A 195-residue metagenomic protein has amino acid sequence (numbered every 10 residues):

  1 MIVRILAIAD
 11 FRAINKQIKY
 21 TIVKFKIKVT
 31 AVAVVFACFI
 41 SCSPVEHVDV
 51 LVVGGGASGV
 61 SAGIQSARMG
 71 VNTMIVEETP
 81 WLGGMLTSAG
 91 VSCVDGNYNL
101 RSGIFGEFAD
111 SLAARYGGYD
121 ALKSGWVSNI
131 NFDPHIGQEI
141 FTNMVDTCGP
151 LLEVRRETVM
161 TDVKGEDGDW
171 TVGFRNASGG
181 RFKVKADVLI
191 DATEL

Functional and structural regions predicted by a protein language model:
I18-A31: Bacterial N-terminal signal peptides that target proteins for export
A31-H47: Bacterial Sec-dependent signal peptides at the C-terminal "C-region" and cleavage site
V45-G56: Beta1/beta-strand and adjacent pyrophosphate-binding region of the FAD-binding site in flavoprotein oxidoreductases
V48, G179-V188: Core beta-strand elements of the Rossmann-like FAD/NAD(P) dinucleotide-binding domain in flavoenzyme oxidoreductases
G59: N-terminal Rossmann-fold NAD(P) dinucleotide-binding loop
Q65, V71-N72, E77-D162, E166: Conserved N-terminal/central alpha/beta ligand/cofactor-binding core
G165-F182: Conserved beta-strand-loop-beta-strand element in the redox core of flavoprotein oxidoreductases
V188, A192-L195: Glycine-/small-residue-rich beta->alpha transition segments that form the dinucleotide
